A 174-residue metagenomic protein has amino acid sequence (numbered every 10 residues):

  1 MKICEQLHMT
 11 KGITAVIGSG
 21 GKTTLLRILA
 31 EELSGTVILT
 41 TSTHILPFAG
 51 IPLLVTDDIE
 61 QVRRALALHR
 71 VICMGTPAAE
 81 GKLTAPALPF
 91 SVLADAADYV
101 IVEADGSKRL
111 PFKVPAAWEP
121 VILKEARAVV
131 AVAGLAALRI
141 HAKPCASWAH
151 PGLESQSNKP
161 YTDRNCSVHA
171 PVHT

Functional and structural regions predicted by a protein language model:
M1-G35: Walker A (P-loop) phosphate-binding motif
Q6-T10, R63-A67, V92-A94, P120-K124: Solvent-exposed alpha-helices and their adjacent loops that cap or buttress functional pockets in soluble metabolic
G12, G35-T36, A96-D98, R127: Short coil/turn segments at beta-strand junctions that form active-site/ligand-binding loops
V16-I17, V37-T41, C73-T76, V100-A104 (+2 more regions): General beta-strand structural signal in soluble alpha/beta enzymes
S19-T24, H44-I45, G106-K108: Gly/Ser/Thr-rich loops at beta-strand to alpha-helix junctions that form or flank small-molecule/cofactor-binding
A30-E80: N-terminal phosphate/diphosphate-binding loop that engages ATP/GTP or pyrophosphate donors across diverse enzyme folds
L68-I72, D95-V100, A128: Loop/turn-to-beta-strand initiation segments
G81-A96, D105-T174: Conserved catalytic-core segment of NTP-binding enzymes
